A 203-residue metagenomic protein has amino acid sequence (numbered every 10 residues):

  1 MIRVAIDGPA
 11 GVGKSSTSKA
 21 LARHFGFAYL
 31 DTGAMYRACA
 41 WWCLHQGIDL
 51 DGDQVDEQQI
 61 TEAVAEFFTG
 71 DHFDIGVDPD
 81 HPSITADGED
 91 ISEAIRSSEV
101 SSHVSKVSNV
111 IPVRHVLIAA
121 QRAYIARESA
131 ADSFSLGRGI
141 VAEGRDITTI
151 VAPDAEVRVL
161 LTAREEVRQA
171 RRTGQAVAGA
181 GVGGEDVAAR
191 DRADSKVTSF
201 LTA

Functional and structural regions predicted by a protein language model:
V4-I6: Hydrophobic anchor at the beta1->P-loop junction of P-loop NTPases
P9: P-loop (Walker A) phosphate-binding loop of NTP-binding proteins
K14: Conserved lysine of the Walker
T17: Hydrophobic positions on the alpha1 helix immediately C-terminal to the Walker A/P-loop
A20: Active-site signature of alpha/beta-hydrolase-fold catalytic machinery across serine- and Asp/Cys-nucleophile hydrolases
R23-R96: N-terminal phosphate/diphosphate-binding loop that engages ATP/GTP or pyrophosphate donors across diverse enzyme folds
F67, G76-D78, Q121, I125 (+4 more regions): Small-molecule kinase domains that catalyze NTP-dependent phosphoryl transfer to phosphate-bearing small molecules
S92-A176: ATP-dependent NMP and nucleoside kinases share a basic, alpha-helical "lid"
